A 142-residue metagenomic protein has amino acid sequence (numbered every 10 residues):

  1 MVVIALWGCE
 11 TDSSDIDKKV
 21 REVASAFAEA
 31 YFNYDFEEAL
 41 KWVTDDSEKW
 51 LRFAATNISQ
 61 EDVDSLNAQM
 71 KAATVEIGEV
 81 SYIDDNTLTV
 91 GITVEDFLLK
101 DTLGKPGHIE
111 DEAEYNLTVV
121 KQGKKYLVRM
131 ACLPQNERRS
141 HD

Functional and structural regions predicted by a protein language model:
M1-W7: Sec-dependent bacterial lipoprotein signal peptides
W7-N33, K41: Short, low-complexity N-terminal intrinsically disordered segments enriched in polar/charged residues
I16-D17, D64-A68, L103-G107: Intrinsically disordered, low-complexity segments enriched in polar/charged residues with Gly/Pro, especially when
R21, F36-L98: Short solvent-exposed beta->alpha transition segments
A26-Y34, W42-D46, W50, T118 (+1 more regions): Structured segments of extracytoplasmic/periplasmic soluble domains in secreted or envelope-associated proteins
S81-D142: Exposed beta-sheet edge and beta->alpha loop/turn motif
